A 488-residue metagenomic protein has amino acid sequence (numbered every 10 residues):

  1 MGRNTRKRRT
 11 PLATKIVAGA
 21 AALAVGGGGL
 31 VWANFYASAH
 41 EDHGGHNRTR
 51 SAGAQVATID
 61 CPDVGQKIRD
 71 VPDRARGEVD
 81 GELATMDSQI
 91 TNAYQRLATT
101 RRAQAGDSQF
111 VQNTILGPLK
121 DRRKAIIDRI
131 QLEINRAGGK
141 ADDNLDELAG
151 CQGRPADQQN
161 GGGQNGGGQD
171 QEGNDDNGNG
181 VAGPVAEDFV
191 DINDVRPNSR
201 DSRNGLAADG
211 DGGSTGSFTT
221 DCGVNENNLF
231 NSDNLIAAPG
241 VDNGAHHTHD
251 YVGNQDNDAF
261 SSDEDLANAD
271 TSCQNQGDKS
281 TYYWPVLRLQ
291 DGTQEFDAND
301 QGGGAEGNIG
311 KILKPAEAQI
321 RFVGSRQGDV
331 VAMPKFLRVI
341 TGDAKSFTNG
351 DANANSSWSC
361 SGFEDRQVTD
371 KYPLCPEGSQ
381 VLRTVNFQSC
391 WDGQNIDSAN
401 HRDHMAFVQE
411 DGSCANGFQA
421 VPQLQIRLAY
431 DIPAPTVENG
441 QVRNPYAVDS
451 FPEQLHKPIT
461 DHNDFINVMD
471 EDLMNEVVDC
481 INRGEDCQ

Functional and structural regions predicted by a protein language model:
K7-T14, G27-A57, G162: C-terminal region of N-terminal signal peptides and the immediate post-cleavage residues of exported proteins
A20-G28: Core hydrophobic alpha-helical transmembrane segments of single-pass membrane proteins
Q66-A84: Short, charge/polar-rich alpha-helical segments
A93-Q104: Secondary-structure edge/capping motif, primarily at the C-terminal ends of alpha-helices and the immediately following
S108-K120: Short, charged, amphipathic alpha-helical segments
P118-N135, D157-N160: Amphipathic alpha-helical coiled-coil segments
A141-G167: Proline-directed phosphorylation-rich, low-complexity intrinsically disordered regulatory regions
G163, G168-H246, D250-T384, D392-Q488: Primary mode marks residue(s) on the alpha4-beta5-alpha5 output face of response regulator receiver
